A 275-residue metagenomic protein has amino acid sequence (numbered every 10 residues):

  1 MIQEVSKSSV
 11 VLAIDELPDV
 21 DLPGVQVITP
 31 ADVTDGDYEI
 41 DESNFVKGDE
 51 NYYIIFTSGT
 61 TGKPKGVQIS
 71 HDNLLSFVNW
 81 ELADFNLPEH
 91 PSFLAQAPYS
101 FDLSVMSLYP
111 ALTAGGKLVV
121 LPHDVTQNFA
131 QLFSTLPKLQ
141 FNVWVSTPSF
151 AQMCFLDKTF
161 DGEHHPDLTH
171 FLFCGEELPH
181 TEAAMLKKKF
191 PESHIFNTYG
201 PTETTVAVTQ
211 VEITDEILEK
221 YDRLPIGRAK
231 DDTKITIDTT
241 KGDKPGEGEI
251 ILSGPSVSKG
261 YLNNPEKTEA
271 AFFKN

Functional and structural regions predicted by a protein language model:
M1-D72, F85-N86, G115: Carrier-protein-dependent adenylate-forming modules in NRPS/ANL systems
M1-I2, N51, H71, Y99 (+11 more regions): Generic structural signal for small/hydrophobic residues in well-ordered secondary structure, especially within
I2, S43, A130-F133, F160: Short hydrophobic/charged patches on amphipathic alpha-helices used for structural packing and interfaces
L12-L17, A97, H123-D124, T147-P148 (+1 more regions): Structural motif
P18, A97-F101, V125, G200-E203 (+4 more regions): AMP-binding (ANL) adenylation modules
K65-L94, D102-N142: Conserved AMP-binding/adenylation subdomain of ANL enzymes
T113-G116, F141-V145, F155-P225, K234: Gly/Ser/Thr-rich phosphate-binding loop
R228-D232, G242-F272: Conserved ATP/PPi-binding loop(s) of AMP-dependent carboxylate-activating enzymes
